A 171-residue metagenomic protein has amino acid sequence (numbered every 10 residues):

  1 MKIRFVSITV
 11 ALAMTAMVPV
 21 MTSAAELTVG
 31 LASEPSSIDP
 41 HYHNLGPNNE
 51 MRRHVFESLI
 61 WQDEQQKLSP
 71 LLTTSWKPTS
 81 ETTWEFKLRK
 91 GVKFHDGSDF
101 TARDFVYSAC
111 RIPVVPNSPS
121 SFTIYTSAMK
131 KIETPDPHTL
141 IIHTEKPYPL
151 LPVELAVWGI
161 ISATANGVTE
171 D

Functional and structural regions predicted by a protein language model:
M1-T9: Bacterial N-terminal signal peptides that target proteins for export
T9-P19: Bacterial N-terminal signal peptides
T22-A24: Boundary at the C-terminal end of the N-terminal hydrophobic targeting segment
G30-S80, C110: N-terminal lobe/hinge region of extracytoplasmic solute-binding protein
A32-P35, H43, E64-Q65, E81-T82 (+6 more regions): Solvent-exposed coil/turn segments that connect beta secondary-structure elements in extracytoplasmic/periplasmic
E50, H54, K67, L71 (+5 more regions): Extracytoplasmic/secreted proteins, especially bacterial periplasmic and envelope-associated proteins
S75-S118, I141: Aromatic- and charge-enriched surface segment that lines or borders ligand/interaction sites
K77, F122-N166: Surface-exposed binding/hinge segments that line and control ligand-binding clefts or catalytic entry sites
